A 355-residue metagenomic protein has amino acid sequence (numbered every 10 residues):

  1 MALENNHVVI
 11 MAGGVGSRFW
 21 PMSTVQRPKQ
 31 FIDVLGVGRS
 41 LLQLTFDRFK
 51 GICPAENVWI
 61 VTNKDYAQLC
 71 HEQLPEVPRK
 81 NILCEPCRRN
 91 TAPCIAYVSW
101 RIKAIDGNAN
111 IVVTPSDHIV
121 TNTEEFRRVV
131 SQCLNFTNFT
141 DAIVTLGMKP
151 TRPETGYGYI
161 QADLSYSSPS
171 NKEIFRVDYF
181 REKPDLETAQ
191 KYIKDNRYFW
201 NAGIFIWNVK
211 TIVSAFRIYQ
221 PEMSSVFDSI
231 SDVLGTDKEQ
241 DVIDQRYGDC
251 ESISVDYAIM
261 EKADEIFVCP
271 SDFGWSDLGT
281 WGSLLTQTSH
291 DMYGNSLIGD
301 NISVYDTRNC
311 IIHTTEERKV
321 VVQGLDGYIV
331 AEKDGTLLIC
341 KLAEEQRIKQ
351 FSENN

Functional and structural regions predicted by a protein language model:
M1-I10, R18-V25, G36-P115, T121-S131: Conserved N-terminal catalytic core of the sugar/cofactor nucleotidyltransferase
A2-N5, V209-N355: Left-handed beta-helix
M11-A12, V61, V112-P115, T145-K149 (+2 more regions): Short beta-strand segments
L42, V98, D117, I160 (+3 more regions): Residue-level signal for inorganic ion chemistry
I60, L83-C84, V113, V144-L146 (+2 more regions): General beta-strand structural signal in soluble alpha/beta enzymes
T123-D244, F267, E317, K341-L342: Conserved core of the sugar-phosphate nucleotidyltransferase
